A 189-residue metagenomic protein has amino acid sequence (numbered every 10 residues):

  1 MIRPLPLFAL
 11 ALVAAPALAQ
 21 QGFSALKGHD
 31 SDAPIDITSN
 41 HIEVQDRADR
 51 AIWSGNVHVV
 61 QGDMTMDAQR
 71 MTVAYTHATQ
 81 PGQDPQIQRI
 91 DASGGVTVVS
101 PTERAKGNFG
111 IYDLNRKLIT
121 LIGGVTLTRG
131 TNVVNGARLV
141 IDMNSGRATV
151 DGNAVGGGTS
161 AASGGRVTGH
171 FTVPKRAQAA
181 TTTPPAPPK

Functional and structural regions predicted by a protein language model:
M1-K189: Mature-chain termini and adjacent capping regions
